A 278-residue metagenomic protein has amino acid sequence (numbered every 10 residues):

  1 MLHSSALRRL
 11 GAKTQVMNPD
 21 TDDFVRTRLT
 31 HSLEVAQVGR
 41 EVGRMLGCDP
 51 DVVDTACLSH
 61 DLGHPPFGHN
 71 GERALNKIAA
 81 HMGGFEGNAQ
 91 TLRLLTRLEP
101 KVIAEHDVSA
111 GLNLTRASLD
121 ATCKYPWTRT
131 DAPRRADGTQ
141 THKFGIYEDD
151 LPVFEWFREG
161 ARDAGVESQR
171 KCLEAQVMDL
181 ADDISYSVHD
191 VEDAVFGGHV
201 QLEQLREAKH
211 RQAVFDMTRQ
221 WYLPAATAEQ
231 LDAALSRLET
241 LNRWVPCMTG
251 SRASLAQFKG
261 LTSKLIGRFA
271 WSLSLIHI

Functional and structural regions predicted by a protein language model:
M1-T30: Glycine/alanine-rich phosphate-binding loops at beta-alpha junctions
L2-R8, A12, Q37, M45 (+2 more regions): Sequence-structural signature of the catalytic-core scaffold of metal-dependent phosphohydrolases that act on
D20-H31, L62-F67, I78: Catalytic phosphate-handling regions of large nucleic-acid enzymes and associated NTPases
T21-V52, G165: Alpha-helical phosphate/pyrophosphate-handling elements in metalloenzyme active cores
V53-L58, D179: Short alpha-helical catalytic segment bearing the HExxH-like zincin motif of zinc-dependent metalloproteases
R252, A256, G260, L273: Secondary-shell segments that build the walls of catalytic and ion/ligand-binding clefts
I276-I278: Conserved small/polar residues in nucleotide/adenosyl-binding loops
